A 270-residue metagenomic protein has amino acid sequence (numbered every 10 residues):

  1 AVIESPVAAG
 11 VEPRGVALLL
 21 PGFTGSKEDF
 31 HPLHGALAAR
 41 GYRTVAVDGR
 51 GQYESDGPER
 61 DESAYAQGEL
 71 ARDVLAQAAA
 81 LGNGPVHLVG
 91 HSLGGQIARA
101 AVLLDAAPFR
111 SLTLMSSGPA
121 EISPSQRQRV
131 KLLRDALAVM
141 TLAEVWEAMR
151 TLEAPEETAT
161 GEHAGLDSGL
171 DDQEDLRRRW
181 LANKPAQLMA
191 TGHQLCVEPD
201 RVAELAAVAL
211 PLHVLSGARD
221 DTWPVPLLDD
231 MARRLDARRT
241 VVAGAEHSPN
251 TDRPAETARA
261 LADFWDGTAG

Functional and structural regions predicted by a protein language model:
A1-L18, A39-Y42, R110, L152 (+2 more regions): Alpha/beta-hydrolase fold catalytic core
I3-G57: Conserved HGGG/HGGXW glycine-rich cap/lid loop of the alpha/beta-hydrolase fold
P21, G90-S92, G217: Conserved alpha/beta-hydrolase "nucleophile elbow" surrounding the catalytic nucleophile
G35, A39, R43-V89, L93 (+1 more regions): Active-site loop/oxyanion-hole signature of alpha/beta-hydrolase fold enzymes
R99, L103, F109-M140: Flexible "cap/lid" loop of the alpha/beta hydrolase fold
S123-Q128, M140-A207: Conserved alpha/beta-hydrolase catalytic His-Asp/Glu region
P211-A245, T251: Conserved loop-alpha-helix segment in the C-terminal half of the alpha/beta-hydrolase fold that carries the catalytic
D236-G270: Catalytic active-site module of serine/aspartate enzymes centered on a nucleophile-bearing elbow/loop
